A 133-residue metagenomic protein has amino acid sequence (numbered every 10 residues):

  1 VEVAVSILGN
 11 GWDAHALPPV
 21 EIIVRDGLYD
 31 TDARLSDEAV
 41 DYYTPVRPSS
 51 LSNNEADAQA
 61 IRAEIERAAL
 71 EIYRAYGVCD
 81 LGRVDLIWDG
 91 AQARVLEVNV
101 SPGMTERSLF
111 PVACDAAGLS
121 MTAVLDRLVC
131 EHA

Functional and structural regions predicted by a protein language model:
V1-A60, E64-R67, W88, R94: Phosphate-binding site of ATP-dependent enzymes
N53-A133: ATP-dependent carboxylate activation and anion-phosphoryl transfer catalytic cores that bind Mg-ATP to form
